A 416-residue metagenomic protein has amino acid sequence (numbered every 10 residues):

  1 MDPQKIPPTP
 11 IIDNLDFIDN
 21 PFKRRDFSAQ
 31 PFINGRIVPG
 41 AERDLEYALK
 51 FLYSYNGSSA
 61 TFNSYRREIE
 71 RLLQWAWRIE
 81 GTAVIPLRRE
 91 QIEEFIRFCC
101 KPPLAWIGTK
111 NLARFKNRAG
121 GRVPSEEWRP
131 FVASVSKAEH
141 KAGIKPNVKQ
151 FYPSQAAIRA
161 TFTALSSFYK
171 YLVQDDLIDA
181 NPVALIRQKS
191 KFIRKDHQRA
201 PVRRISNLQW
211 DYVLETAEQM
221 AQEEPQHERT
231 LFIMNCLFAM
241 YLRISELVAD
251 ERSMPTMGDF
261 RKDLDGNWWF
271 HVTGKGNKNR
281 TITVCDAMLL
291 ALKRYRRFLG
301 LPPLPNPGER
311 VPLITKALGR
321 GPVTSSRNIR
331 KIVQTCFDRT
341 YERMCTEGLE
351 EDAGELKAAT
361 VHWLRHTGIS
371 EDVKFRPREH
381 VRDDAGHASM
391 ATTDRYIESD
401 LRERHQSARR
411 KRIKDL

Functional and structural regions predicted by a protein language model:
P3, K411-L416: C-terminal secondary-structure termini that scaffold catalytic or DNA-interacting sites
E46-N63, E70-A200, Q219-M220: N-terminal core-binding DNA-recognition domain of tyrosine recombinases/integrases
Q155, D211-I244: Basic, Lys/Arg- and aromatic-enriched nucleic-acid-binding interface segment
S166-K170, T230-V248, F270, E371: Short pre-functional
A249-R294, L299-G300, P305: Conserved tyrosine-mediated DNA breakage-rejoining catalytic core shared by Y-recombinases
G274-R294, E309-D338: C-terminal catalytic core of Y-nucleophile DNA break-rejoin enzymes
R330-D383, M390: Short, basic (Lys/Arg/His-rich) helix/loop patches that form interaction surfaces in the mid-to-C-terminal regions
A385-R410: Catalytic-site neighborhood detector that most strongly recognizes the C-terminal catalytic loop/helix of tyrosine
